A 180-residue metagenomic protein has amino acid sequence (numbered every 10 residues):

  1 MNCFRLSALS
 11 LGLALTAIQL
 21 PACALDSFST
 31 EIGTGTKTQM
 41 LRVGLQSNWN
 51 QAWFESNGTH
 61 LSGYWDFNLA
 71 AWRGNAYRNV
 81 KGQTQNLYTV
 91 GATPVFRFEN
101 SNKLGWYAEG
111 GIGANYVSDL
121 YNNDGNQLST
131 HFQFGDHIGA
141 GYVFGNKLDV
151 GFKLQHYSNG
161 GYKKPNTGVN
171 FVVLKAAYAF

Functional and structural regions predicted by a protein language model:
M1-L25: Cleavable N-terminal export/targeting peptides
P21-L25, N50-L61, E99-Y107, K147: Short loop/turn motifs that connect adjacent beta-strands in outer-membrane beta-barrel proteins
S29-I32, N79-T84, N122-N126, N159-K163: Extracellular loop and loop/strand-boundary signature of outer-membrane beta-barrel proteins
T30-T34, W65-A71, G110-A114, F152-H156 (+1 more regions): Transmembrane beta-barrel strands of outer-membrane/channel proteins
I32-R42, N102, G161-T167: Solvent-exposed loop/turn segments connecting transmembrane beta-strands in outer-membrane beta-barrel proteins
T34, S47-W49, F96-N100, Y142-F144 (+1 more regions): Residue-level signature of outer-membrane beta-barrel architecture
L41-L45, G168-F180: Outer-membrane beta-barrel "beta-signal"
T59-L61, W65-T89: Outer-membrane beta-barrel translocator/channel fold
